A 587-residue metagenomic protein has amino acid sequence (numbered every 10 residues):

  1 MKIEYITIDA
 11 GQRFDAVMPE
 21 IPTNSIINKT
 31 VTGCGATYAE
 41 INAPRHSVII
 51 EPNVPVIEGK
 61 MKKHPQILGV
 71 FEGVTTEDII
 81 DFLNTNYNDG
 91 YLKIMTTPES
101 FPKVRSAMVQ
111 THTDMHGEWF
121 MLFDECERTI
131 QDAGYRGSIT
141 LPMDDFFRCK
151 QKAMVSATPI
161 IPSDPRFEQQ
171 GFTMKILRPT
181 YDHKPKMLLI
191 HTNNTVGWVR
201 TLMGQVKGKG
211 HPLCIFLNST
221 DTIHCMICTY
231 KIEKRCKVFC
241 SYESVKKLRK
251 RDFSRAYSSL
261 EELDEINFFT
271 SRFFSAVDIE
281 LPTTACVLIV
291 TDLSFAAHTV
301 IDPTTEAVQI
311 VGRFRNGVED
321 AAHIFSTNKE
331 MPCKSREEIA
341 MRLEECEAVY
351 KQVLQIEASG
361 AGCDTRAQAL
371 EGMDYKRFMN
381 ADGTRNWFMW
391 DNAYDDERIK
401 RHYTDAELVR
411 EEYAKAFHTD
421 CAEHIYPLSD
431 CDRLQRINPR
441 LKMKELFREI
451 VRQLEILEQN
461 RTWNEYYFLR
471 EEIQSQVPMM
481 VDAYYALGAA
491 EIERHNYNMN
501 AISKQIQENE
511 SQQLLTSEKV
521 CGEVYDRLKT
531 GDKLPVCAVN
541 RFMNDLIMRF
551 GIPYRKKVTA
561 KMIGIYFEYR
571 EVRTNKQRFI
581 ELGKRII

Functional and structural regions predicted by a protein language model:
T32, A36-V74, E99-S100, I160-S163 (+1 more regions): Conserved Walker A/P-loop ATP-binding site and its immediately adjacent core in helicase/helicase-like ATPase domains
T32-N42, P55-E58, F82, E99-H116 (+5 more regions): SF2 helicase motor core recognition
E40-A43, M341-I587: The feature captures the C-terminal accessory region of ATP-dependent helicases and related nucleic-acid translocases
H46-K60, M95-T97, V199-Y230: Conserved strand-helix element at the start of the C-terminal RecA-like helicase core
Q66-V109, R251-A256: Inter-Walker segment of RecA-like/P-loop motor cores
P98-F101, V109-F146: SF2 helicase catalytic motif II
T158-Q205: Interdomain hinge/linker at the junction between the two RecA-like core domains of SF2 helicases
S294-D320: Conserved SF2 helicase motif VI
